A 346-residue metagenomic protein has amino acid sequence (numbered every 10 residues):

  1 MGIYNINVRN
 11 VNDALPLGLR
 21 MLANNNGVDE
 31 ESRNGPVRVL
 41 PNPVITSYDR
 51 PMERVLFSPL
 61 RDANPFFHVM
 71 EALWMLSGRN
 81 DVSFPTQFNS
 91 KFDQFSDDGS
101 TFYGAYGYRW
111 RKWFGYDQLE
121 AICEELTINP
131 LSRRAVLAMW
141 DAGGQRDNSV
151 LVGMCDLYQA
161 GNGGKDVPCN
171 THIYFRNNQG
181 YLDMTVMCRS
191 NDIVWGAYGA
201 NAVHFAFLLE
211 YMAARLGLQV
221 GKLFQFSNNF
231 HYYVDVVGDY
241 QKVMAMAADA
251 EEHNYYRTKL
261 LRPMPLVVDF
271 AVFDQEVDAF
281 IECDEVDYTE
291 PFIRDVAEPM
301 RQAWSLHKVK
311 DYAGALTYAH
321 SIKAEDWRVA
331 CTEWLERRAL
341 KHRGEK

Functional and structural regions predicted by a protein language model:
M1-K346: Terminal, non-catalytic protein-protein interaction segments that mediate quaternary/complex assembly
